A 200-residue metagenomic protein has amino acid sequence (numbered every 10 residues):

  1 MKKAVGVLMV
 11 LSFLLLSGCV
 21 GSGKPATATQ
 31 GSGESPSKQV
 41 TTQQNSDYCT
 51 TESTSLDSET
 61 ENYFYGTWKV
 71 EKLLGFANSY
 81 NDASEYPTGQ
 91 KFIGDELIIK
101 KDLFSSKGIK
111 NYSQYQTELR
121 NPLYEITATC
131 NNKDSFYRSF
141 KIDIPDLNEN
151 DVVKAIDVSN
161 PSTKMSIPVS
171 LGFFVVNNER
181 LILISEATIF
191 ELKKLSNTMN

Functional and structural regions predicted by a protein language model:
M1-A4: Positively charged n-region of N-terminal signal peptides that target proteins for export
G6-F13: Hydrophobic helical h-region of N-terminal Sec-dependent signal peptides in bacterial secretory/periplasmic proteins
L15-G18: C-terminal motif of bacterial Sec signal peptides marking the signal peptidase cleavage site
G21-A77: N-terminal, intrinsically disordered, polar/charged segments of Gram-positive cell-envelope systems that serve as
G66, G89-D95: A glycine-biased structural micro-motif
L74-F76, L97-S170: Contiguous, well-ordered beta-strand patches that form the walls/edges of small beta-barrel/beta-sandwich domains
N81-Q90: N-terminal post-signal-peptidase region of extra-cytosolic proteins
Y112-A128, S170, V176-N200: Edge beta-strand at a domain terminus
